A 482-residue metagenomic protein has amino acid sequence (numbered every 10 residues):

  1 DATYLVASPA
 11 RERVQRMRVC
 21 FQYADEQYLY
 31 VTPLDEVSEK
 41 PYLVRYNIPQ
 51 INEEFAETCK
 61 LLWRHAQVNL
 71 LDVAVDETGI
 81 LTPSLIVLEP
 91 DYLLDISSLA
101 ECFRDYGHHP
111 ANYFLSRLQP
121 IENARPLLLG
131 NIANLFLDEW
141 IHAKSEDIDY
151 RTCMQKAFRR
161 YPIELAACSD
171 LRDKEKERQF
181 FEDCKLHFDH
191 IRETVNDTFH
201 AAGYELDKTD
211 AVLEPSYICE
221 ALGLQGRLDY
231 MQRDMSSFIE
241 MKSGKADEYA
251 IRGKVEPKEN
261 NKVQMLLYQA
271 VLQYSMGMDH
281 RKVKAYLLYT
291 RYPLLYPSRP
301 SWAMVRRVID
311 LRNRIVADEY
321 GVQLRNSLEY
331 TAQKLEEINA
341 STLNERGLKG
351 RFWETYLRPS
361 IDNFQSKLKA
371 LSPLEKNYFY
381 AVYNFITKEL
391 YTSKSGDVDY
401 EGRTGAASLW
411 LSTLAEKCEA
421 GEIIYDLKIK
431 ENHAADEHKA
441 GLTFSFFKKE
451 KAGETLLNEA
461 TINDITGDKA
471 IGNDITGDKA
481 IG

Functional and structural regions predicted by a protein language model:
D1, V195-F199, G203, V212 (+6 more regions): Extended, Lys/Arg-rich, non-catalytic nucleic-acid recognition/anchoring regions of very large nucleic-acid-interacting
D1-V37, Y330-D464: Accessory interdomain/linker segments of ATP-dependent helicases and helicase-like nucleic-acid enzymes that mediate
L5, F136-L213, P359-D399, R403: A non-catalytic, helix-rich entry segment at domain boundaries
L5-E26, V31, E36-S169: Charged, glycine-rich intrinsically disordered N-terminal tails and low-complexity linkers that flank
P33-W63, K208-N313: Mg2+/Mn2+-dependent nuclease catalytic core
P110-N112, L288-L294, R299-R325, K439-A440 (+2 more regions): Pre-ATPase regulatory/linker segments immediately N-terminal to the P-loop/RecA-like helicase/translocase core
L115, L137-S145, S243-A246, A270-G277 (+1 more regions): Hydrophobic/aromatic-lined pockets within catalytic cores
R125, L129, H187, N261-Q264: Hydrophobic (often cysteine-bearing) scaffold residues that line and stabilize catalytic clefts of nucleotide/cofactor
